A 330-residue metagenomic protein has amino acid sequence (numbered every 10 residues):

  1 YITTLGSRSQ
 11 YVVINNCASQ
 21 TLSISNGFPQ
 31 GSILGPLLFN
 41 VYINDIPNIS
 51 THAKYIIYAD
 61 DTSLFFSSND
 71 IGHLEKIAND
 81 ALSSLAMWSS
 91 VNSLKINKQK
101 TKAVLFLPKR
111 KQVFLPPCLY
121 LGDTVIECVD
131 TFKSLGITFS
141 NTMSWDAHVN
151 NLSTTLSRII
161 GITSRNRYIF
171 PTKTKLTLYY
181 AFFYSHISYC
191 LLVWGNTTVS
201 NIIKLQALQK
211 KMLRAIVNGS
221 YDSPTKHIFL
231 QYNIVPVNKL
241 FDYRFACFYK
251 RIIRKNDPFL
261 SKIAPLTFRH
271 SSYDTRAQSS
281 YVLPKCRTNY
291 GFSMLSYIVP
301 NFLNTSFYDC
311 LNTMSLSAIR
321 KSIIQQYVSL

Functional and structural regions predicted by a protein language model:
Y1, V12, G31, I43-I46 (+12 more regions): Mobile genetic element proteins and their domesticated derivatives, centered on retroelements and DNA transposons
Y1-I57: Conserved polymerase palm-domain catalytic core
C17-A18, D80, K95-D130: Short, conserved micro-motifs composed of acidic
N26-P36, D70-K76, V91, K95-I96 (+6 more regions): Conserved, non-catalytic sequence blocks in retroelement Pol enzymes and Pol-derived host proteins
S63-A86: Catalytic palm subdomain of template-directed nucleic-acid polymerases, centered on the conserved carboxylate motif
A86-L105, N201-R269: Short, charged alpha-helical motifs in flexible N/C-terminal segments and linkers
V91, Q99, S188-S200, Q206 (+2 more regions): Charged boundary/loop elements
D123-V193: Basic, alpha-helical interaction scaffolds
